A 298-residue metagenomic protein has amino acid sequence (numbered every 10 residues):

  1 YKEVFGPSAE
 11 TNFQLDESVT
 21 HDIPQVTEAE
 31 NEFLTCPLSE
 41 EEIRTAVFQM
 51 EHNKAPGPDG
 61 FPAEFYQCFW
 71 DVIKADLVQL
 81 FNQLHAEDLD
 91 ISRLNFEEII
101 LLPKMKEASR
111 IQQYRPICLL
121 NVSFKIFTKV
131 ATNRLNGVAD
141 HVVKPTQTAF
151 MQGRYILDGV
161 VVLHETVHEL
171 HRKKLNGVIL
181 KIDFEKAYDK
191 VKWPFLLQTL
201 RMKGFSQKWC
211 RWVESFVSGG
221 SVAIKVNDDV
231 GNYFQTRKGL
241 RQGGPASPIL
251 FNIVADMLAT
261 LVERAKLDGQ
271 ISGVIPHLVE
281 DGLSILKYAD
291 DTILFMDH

Functional and structural regions predicted by a protein language model:
Y1-Q112, I126: Surface-exposed loop/turn segments and immediately adjacent short secondary-structure elements within folded domains
E3-Q14, N53-P56, A75, E87-R93 (+7 more regions): Short helix-interrupting loop/turn segments at helix-coil junctions
E3-V4, P37, A46-Q49, E64-F65 (+13 more regions): Alpha-helical recognition domains of nuclear gene-regulatory proteins
M50-H52, P58, P103-M105, V122 (+5 more regions): Residues immediately flanking
K54-F61, R93, I99, S109-L119 (+2 more regions): Conserved catalytic palm subdomain of right-hand nucleotidyl-transferase polymerases, strongest for RNA-directed enzymes
P58, P62, F69, I73 (+9 more regions): Hydrophobic (often cysteine-bearing) scaffold residues that line and stabilize catalytic clefts of nucleotide/cofactor
Q112-V143, V161, R237-D268: Conserved pre-motif C helix in the palm subdomain of viral-like polymerases
F184-A289, M296-H298: Conserved polymerase palm-domain catalytic core
